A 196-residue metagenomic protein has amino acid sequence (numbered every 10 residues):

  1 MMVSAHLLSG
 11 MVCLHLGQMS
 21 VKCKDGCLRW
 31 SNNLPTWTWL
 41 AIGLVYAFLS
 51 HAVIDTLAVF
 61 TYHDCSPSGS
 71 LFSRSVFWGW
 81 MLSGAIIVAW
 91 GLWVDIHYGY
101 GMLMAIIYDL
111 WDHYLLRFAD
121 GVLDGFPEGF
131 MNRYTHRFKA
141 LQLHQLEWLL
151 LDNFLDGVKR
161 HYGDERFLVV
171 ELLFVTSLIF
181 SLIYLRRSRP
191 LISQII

Functional and structural regions predicted by a protein language model:
M1-I196: N-terminal membrane-targeting hydrophobic helices
